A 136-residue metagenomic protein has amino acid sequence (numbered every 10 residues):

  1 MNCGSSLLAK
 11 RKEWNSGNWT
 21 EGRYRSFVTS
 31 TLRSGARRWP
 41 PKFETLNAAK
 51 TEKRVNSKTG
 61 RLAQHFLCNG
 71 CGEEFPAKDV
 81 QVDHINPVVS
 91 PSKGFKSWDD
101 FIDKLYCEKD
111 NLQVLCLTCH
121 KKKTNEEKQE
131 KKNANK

Functional and structural regions predicted by a protein language model:
G4, C71, N86-V88, N111 (+2 more regions): Intrinsic disorder/low-complexity detector
G4-G70, W98-D110: Short, charged surface segments at domain edges that flank catalytic/cofactor-binding sites
L67, Q81, L115: The −1 position to Zn-ligating cysteines in a subset of zinc-ribbon hairpins
N69-G72, T118: Short, cysteine/histidine-rich loop/knuckle motifs that typically chelate Zn2+
E73-N111: Histidine-centered nuclease catalytic patch
Y106-N135: Short Cys/His-centered divalent metal-binding micro-motifs
